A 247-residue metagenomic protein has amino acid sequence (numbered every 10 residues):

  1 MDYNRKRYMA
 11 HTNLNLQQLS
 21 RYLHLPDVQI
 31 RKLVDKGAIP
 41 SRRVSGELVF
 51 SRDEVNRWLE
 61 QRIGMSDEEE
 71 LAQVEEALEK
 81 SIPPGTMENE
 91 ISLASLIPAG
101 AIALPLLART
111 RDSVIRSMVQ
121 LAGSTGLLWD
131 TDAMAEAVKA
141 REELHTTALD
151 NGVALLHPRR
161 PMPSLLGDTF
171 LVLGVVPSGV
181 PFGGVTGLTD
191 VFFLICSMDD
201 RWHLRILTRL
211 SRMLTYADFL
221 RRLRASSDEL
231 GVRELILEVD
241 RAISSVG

Functional and structural regions predicted by a protein language model:
D2-G247: Cytosolic covalent-transfer regions centered on His/Cys nucleophiles that carry phosphoryl or persulfide groups
